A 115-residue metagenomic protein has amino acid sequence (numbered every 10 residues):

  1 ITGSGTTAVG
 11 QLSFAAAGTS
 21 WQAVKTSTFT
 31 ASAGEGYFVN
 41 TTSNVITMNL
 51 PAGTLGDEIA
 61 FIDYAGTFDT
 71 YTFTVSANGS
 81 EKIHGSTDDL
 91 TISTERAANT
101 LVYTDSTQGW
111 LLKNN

Functional and structural regions predicted by a protein language model:
I1-S32, T70-T72: Intrinsic low-complexity, repeat-rich intrinsically disordered segments enriched in small/flexible residues
T2, T6-V9, N40-N115: Acidic, glycine/polar-enriched metal-coordinating patches/loops that mediate binding to polyanionic ligands
A17, Y37-V39: Short, flexible loop segments at the rims of nucleotide/cofactor-binding pockets, characterized by
S27-T28, G34-E35, G56, R96: Glycine-centered loop/turn motifs
